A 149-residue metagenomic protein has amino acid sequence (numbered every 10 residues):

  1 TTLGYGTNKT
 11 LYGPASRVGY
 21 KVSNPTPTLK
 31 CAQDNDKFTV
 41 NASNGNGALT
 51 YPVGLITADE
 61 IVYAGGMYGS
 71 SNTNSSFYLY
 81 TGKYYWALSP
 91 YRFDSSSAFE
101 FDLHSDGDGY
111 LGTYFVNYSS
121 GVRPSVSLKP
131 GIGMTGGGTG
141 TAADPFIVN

Functional and structural regions predicted by a protein language model:
T1-N149: Collagenous Gly-X-Y triple-helix signature in extracellular proteins
